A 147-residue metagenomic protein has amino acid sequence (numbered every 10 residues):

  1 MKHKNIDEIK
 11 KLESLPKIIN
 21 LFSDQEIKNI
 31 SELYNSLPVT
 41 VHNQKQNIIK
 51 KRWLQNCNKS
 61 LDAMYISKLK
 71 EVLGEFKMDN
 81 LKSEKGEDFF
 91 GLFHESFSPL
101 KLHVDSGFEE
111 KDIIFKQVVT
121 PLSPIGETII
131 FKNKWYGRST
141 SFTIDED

Functional and structural regions predicted by a protein language model:
M1-D147: Fe(II)/2-oxoglutarate oxygenase catalytic core
